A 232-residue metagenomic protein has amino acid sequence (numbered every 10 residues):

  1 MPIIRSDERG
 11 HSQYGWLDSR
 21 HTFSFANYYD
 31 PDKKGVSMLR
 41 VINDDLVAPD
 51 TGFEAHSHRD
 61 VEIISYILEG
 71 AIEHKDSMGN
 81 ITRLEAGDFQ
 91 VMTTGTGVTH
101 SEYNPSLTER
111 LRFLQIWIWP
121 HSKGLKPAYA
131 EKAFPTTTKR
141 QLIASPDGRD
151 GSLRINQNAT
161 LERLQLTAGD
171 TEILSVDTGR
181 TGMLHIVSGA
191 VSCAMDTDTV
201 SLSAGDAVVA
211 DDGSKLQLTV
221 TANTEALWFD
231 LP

Functional and structural regions predicted by a protein language model:
M1-D44, A48-P49, F53-E54, T82-L84 (+1 more regions): A short, N-terminal "cap"/entry segment at the start of jelly-roll beta-barrel domains of the cupin/DSBH fold
M38, D44, I63, F89-V91 (+6 more regions): Conserved hydrophobic/aromatic beta-strand scaffold that supports enzyme active sites
I42-N43, I67, T93, W117-W119 (+1 more regions): Short beta-strand segments
G52-E54, A71-H74, Q90-V91, G95-Y103 (+3 more regions): Histidine-centered metal-chelating micro-motifs
R59-M78, A86-F89, L174-D196: Glycine- and acidic-residue-biased ligand/ion/polar-headgroup-sensing regions
M78-T93, P135-T136, M195-L216: Short acidic-glycine-tyrosine-enriched beta hairpin
T94-G124, D211-P232: Ligand-binding loop in jelly-roll beta-barrel domains
D150-D211: Hydrophobic secondary-structure block in the mid-to-C-terminal portion of proteins
